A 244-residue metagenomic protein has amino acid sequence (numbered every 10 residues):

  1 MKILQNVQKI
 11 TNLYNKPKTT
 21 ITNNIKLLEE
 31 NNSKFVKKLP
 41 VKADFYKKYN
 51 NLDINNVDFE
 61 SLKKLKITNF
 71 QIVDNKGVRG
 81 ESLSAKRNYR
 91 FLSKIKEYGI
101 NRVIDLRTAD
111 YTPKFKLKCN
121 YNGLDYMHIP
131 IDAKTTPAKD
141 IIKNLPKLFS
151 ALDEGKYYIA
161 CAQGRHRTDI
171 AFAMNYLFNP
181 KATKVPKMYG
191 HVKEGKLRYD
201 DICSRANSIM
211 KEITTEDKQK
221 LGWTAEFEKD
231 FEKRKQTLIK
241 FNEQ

Functional and structural regions predicted by a protein language model:
I3-V7: Intrinsically disordered, serine/threonine/proline-rich low-complexity segments
P17, I21-Y158, Q163, I170-Q244: Cys-dependent protein tyrosine phosphatase-like superfamily
